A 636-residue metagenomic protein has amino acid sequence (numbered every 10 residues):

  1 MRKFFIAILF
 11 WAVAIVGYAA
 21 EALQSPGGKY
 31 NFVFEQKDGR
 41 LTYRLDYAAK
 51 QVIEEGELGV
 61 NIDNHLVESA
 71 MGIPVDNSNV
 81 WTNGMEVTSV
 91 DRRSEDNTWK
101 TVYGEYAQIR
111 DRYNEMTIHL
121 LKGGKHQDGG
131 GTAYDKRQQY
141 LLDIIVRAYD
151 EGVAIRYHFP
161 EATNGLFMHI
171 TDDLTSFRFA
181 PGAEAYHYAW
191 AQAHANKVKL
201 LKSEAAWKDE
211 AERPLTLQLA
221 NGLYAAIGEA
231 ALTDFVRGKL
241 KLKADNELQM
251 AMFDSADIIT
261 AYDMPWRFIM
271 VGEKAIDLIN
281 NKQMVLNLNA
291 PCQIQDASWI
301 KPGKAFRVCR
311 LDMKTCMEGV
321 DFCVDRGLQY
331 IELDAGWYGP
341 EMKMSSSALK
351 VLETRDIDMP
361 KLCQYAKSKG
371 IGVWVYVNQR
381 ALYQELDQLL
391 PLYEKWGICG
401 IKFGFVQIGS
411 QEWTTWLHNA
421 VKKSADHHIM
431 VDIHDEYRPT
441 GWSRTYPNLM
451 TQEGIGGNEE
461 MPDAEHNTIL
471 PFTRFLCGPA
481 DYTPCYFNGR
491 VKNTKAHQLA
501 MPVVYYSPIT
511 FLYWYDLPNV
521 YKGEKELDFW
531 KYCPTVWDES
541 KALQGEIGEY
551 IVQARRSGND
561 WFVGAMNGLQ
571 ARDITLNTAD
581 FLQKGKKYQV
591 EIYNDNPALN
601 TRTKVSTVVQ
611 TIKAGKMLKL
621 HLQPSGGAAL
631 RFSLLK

Functional and structural regions predicted by a protein language model:
M1-F4: Positively charged n-region of N-terminal signal peptides that target proteins for export
L9-Y18: Hydrophobic h-region of N-terminal signal peptides that target proteins for export in Gram-negative bacteria
E21-L288: N-terminal accessory beta-strand-rich subdomains and adjacent acidic, glycine-rich linkers that precede catalytic cores
I118, L517-F562, L599-T603: Glycan-recognition and catalytic regions of carbohydrate-active enzymes
Y262-Y330, D334: An acidic-aromatic substrate-binding cleft motif
A335-T494: Aromatic- and carboxylate-enriched substrate-binding clefts and catalytic-loop regions of carbohydrate-active enzymes
E546-K584, A628-A629: Carbohydrate-binding surface patches
Q610-K636: C-terminal beta-strand-rich structural cap/linker in extracellular carbohydrate-active enzymes
